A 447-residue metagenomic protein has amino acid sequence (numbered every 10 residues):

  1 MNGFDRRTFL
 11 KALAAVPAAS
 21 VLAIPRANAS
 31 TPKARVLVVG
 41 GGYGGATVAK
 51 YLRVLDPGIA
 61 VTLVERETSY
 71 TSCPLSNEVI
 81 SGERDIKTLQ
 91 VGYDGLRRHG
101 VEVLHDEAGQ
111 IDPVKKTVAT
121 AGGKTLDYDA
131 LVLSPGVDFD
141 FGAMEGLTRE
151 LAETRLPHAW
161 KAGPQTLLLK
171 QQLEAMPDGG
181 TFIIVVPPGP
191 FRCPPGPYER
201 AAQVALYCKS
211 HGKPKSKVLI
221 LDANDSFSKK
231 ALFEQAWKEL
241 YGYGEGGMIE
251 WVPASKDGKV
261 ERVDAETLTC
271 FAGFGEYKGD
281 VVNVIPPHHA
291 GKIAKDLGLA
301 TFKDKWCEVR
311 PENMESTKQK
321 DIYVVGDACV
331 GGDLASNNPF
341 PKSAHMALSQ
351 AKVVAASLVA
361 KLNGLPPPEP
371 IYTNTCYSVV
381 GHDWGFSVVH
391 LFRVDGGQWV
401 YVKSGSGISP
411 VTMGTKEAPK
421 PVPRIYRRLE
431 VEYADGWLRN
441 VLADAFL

Functional and structural regions predicted by a protein language model:
M1-V16: N-terminal secretory signal peptides and thylakoid transit peptides that target proteins across membranes
S30-E102, P188-A231, V441, A445: Beta1-alpha1 glycine-rich phosphate/pyrophosphate-binding loop at the start of Rossmann-like nucleotide-binding domains
H99-Q110, L126, L206-K305, P366: A Rossmann-like FAD-binding core segment of flavoenzymes
T120, L133-S134, V284-I285: Redox-cofactor binding/interface segments in oxidoreductases and associated redox assembly factors
G136-H211: Glycine-rich dinucleotide-binding loop and its adjacent helix/turn
R149-M176, K278-V281, I285-A347: FAD-site-proximal beta/loop scaffold in flavoenzymes
A347-P370: Internal hydrophobic alpha-helix adjacent to the cofactor/substrate pocket in enzyme cavities
V389-L447: C-terminal auxiliary extensions adjacent to catalytic cores
